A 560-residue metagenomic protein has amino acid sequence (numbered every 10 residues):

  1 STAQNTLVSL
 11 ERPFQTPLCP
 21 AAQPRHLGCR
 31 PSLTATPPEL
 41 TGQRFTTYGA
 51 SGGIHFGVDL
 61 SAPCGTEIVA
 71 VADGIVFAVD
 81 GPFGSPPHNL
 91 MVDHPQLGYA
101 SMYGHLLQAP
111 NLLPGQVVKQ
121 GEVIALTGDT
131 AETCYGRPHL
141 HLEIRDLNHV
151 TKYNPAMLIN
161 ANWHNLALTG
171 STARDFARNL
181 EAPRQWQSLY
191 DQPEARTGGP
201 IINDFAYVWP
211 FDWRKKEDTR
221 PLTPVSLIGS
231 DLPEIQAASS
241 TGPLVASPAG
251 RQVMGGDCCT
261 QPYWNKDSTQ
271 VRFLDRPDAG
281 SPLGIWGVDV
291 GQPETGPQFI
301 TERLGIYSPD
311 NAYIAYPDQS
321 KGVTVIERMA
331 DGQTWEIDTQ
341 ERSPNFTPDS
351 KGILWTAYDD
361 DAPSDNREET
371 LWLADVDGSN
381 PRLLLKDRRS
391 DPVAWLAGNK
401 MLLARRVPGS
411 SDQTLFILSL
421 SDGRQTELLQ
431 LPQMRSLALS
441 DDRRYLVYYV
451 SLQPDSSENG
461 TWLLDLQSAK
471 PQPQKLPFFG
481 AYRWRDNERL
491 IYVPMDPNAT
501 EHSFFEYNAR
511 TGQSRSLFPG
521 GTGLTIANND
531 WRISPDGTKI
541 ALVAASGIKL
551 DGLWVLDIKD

Functional and structural regions predicted by a protein language model:
S1-H88, Q120, D129, L168-I235: Surface-exposed, glycine-biased beta-strand/turn segments
A62, A70, H94, H105 (+3 more regions): Conserved strand-loop elements at the edges of beta-sheets that form or border functional pockets
V71-P110, P114, T133, R137-E143 (+1 more regions): Zn2+-dependent peptidoglycan hydrolase active-site motif and core
L90-M91, Q116-E194: Conserved, short, structured surface segments that act as functional micro-motifs
P114, G256-V271, P297-P317, I337-T356 (+5 more regions): Conserved beta-propeller blade repeats
E132-Y135, G256, D275-I285, D318-T324 (+8 more regions): A flexible loop/linker signature enriched in serine peptidases of the S9 family
I235-C258, G287-L304, I326-R342, L373-S390 (+5 more regions): Multi-bladed beta-propeller domains
A527-D560: Blade-level signature of beta-propeller repeat domains, shared across WD40, Kelch, NHL, RCC1 and BNR/Asp-box propellers
